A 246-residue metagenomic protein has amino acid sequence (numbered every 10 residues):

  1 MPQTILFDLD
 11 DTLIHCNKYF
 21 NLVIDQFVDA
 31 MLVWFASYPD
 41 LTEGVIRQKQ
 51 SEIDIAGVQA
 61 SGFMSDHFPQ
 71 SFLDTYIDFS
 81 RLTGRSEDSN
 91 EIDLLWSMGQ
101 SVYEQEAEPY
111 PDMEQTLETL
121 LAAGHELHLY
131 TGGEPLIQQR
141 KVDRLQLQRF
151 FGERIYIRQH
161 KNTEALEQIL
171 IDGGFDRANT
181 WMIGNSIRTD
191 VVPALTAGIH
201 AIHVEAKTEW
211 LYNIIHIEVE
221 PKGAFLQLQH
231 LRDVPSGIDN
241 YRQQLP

Functional and structural regions predicted by a protein language model:
M1-P2, N90, E114, E118-L121 (+1 more regions): Asp-based, Mg2+/Mn2+-dependent phosphohydrolase catalytic module
P2-Y19: Asp-based phosphoryl-transfer active-site loop
F20-D29, P69, L73, P135: An amphipathic alpha-helix signature
N21-S61: Conserved phosphoryl-transfer catalytic core
A30, W34, T116-H125: A short, Lys/Arg-enriched amphipathic alpha-helix followed by its capping loop at the start of a domain
V33-Q50, R81-L95, R149-G152: Short, surface-exposed acidic
S51-S101: A metal-dependent, Asp-based hydrolase signature
L95-W96, S101-T119: Active-site periphery "cap/insert" segments of enzyme catalytic domains
